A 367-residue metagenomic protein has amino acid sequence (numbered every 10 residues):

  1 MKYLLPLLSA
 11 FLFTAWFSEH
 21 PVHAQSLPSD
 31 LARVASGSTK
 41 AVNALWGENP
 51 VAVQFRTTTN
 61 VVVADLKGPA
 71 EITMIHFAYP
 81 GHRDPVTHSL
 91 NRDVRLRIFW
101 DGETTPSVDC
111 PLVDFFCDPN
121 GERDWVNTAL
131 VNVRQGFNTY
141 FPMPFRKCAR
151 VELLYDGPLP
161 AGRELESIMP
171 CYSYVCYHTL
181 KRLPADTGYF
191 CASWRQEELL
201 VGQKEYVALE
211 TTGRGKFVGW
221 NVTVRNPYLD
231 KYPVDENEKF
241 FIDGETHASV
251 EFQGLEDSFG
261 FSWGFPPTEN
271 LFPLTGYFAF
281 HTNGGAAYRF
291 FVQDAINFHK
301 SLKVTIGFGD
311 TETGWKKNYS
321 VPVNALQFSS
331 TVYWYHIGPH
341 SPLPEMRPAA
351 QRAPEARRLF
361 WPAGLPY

Functional and structural regions predicted by a protein language model:
M1-L4: Positively charged n-region of N-terminal signal peptides that target proteins for export
P6-E19: Bacterial N-terminal signal peptides
H23-Y367: Beta-strand-centric surfaces of beta-sandwich/beta-rich domains
